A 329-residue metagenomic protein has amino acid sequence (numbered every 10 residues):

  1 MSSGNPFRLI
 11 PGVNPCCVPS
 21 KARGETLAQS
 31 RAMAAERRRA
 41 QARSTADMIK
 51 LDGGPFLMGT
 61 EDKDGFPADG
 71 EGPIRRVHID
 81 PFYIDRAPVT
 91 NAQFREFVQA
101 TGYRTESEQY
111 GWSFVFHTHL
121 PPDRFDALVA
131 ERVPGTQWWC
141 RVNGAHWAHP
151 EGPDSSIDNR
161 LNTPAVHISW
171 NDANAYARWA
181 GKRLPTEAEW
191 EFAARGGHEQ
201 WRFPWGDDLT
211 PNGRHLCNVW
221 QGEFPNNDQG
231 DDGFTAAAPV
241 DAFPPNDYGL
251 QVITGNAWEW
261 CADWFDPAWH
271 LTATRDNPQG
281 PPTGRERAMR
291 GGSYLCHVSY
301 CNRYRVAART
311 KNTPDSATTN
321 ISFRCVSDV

Functional and structural regions predicted by a protein language model:
M1-D154, N171, G196-E199, T313-P314 (+1 more regions): Short, compositionally biased
T45, L51, L57, E61-D62 (+3 more regions): Functional-site microenvironments in short loops/helix caps that host divalent-cation chemistry
